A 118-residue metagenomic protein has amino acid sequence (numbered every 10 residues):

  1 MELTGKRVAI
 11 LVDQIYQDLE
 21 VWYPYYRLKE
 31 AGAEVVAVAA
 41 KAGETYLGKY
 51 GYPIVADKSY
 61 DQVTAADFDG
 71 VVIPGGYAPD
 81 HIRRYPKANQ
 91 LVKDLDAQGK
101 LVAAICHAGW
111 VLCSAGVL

Functional and structural regions predicted by a protein language model:
M1-Q98, W110-L118: Extended, subdomain-level signal for the structured scaffold at the beginning of enzyme domains
I105-H107: Short, thiol/selenol-centered motifs that function as redox-active sites or metal-ligating centers
